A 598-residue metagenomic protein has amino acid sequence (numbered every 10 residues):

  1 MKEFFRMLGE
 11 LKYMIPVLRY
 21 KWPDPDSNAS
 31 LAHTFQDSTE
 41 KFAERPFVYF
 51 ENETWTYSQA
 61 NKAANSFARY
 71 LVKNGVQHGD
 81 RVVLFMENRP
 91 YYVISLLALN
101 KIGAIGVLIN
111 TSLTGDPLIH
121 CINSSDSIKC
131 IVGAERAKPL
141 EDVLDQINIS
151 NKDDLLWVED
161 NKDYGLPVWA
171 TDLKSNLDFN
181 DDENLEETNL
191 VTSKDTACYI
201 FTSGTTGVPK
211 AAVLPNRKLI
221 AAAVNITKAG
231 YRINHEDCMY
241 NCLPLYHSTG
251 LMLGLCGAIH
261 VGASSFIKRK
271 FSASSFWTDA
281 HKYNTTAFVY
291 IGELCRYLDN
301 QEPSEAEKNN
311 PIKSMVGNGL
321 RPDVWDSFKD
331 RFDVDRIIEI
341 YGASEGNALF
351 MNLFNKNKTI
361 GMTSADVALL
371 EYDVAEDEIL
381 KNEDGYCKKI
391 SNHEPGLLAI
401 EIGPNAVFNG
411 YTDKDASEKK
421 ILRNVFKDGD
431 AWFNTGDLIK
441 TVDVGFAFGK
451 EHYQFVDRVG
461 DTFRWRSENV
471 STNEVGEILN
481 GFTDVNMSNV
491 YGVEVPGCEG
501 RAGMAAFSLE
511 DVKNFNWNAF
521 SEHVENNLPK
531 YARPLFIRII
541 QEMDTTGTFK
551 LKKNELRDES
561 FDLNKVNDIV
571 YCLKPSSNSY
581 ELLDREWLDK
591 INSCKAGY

Functional and structural regions predicted by a protein language model:
M1, R6, K73-N74, L97 (+4 more regions): Structural core segment of the AMP-binding/adenylate-forming
P23-N28, H33, E44-R89, V93-L97 (+3 more regions): Conserved AMP-binding/adenylate-forming core of the ANL superfamily
T56-S58, L190, A197-A221: Conserved AMP-binding A3 loop
L113-D116, H120, C130, G342 (+4 more regions): AMP-binding/adenylate-forming catalytic core of the ANL superfamily
W157, D178-F201, V208, Y231-C238: Conserved pre-ATP/AMP-binding loop-to-beta segment of ANL
I220-C238, Y246-T286: Conserved AMP-binding/adenylation subdomain of ANL enzymes
H260, K282-Y290, D299-D373, V407-F408 (+1 more regions): Gly/Ser/Thr-rich phosphate-binding loop
N489-P496, M504-S508, W517-Y598: Conserved C-terminal "lid"/linker of ANL adenylate-forming enzymes
